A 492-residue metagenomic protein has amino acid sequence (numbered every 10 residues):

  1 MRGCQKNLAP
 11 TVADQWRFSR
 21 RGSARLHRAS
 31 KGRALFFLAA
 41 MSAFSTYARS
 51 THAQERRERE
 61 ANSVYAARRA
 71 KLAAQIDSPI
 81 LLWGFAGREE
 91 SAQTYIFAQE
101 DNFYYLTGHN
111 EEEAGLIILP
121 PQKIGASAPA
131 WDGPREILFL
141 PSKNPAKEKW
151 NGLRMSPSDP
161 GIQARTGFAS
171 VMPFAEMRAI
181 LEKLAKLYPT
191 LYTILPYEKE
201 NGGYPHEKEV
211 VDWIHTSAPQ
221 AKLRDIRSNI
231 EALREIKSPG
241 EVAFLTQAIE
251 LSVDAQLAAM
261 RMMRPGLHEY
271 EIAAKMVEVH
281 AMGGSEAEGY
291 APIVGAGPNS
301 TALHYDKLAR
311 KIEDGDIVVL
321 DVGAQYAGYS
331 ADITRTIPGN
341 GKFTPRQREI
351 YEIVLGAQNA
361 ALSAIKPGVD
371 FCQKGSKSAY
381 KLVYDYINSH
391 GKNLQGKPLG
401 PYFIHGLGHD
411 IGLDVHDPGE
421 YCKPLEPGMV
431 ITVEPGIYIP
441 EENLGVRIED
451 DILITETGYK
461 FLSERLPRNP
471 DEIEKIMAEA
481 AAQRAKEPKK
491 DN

Functional and structural regions predicted by a protein language model:
W16, R33-L35: N-terminal leader/targeting segments
R20, A24-G32, H409: Short Gly/Ser/Thr- and charged-rich N-terminal loops/segments that act as flexible capping/hinge elements
F36-S45: Bacterial N-terminal signal peptides
R49-N492: Active-site neighborhoods and metal-handling regions in enzymes and metal-associated proteins
